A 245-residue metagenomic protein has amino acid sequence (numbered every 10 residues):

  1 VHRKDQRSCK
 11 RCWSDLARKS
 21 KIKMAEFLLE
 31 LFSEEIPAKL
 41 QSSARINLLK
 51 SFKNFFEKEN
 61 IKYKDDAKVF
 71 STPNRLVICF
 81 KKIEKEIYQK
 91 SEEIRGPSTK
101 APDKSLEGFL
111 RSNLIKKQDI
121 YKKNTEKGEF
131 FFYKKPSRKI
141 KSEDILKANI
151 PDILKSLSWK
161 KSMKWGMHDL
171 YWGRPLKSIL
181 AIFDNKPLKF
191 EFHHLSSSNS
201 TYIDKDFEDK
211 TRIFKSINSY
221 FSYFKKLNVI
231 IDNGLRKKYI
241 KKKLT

Functional and structural regions predicted by a protein language model:
A25-T245: Long, basic N-terminal domains or extensions that often function in RNA/ssDNA interaction or organelle/cellular
